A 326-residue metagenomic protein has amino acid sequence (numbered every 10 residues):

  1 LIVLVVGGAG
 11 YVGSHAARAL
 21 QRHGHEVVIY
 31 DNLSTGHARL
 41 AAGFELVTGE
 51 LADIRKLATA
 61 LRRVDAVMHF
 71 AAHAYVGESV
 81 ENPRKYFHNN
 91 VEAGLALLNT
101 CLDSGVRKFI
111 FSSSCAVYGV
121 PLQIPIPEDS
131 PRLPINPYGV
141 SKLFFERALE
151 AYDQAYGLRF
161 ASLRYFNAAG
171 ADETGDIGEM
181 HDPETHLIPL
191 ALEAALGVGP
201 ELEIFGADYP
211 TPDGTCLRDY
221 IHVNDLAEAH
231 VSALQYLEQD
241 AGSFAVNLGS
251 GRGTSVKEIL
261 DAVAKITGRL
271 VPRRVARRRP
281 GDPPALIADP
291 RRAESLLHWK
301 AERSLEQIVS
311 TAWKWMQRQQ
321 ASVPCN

Functional and structural regions predicted by a protein language model:
L1-A171: N-terminal Rossmann-like NAD(P)+-binding domain of SDR-like oxidoreductases, especially those catalyzing
G8, G36-A38, G49, G77 (+8 more regions): Glycine-centered small-residue hotspots that permit tight backbone geometry or close packing
Y11, N136, R164, E179 (+4 more regions): Amphipathic alpha-helical recognition patches that constitute DNA-binding helices
A38, E81, K85, L122-Q123 (+8 more regions): Short capping/connector residues at structural and topological boundaries
A38, F166-L187, G197-R218: Short, flexible, glycine-rich and Lys/Arg-enriched loop motifs at helix boundaries that contact anionic partners
F87, I135-L143, I177, H181-P189 (+1 more regions): Short-chain dehydrogenase/reductase
L190-N326: C-terminal substrate-binding subdomain of Rossmann-fold SDR/epimerase-dehydratase oxidoreductases
